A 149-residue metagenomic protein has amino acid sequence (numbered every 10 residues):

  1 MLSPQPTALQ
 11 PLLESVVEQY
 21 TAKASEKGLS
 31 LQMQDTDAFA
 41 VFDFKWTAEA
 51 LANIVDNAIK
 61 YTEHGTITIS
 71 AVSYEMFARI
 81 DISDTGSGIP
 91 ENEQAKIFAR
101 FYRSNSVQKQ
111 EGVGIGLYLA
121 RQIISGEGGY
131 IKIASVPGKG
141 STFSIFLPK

Functional and structural regions predicted by a protein language model:
M1-L2, D35, F39-D43: Conserved micro-motifs of the catalytic ATP-binding
S3-T21: A conserved beta-strand-to-alpha-helix junction within the catalytic ATP-binding
A22, S87-G88: Glycine-rich G1-box
A58-I59: Short helix-loop "hinge" at the ATP-lid/N-box region of the Bergerat-fold HATPase_c
T66-M76: Short beta-strand/loop element within the Bergerat-fold HATPase_c
I89-F101, R121: Short conserved segment of the HATPase_c
G128-G129: Conserved glycine-rich
